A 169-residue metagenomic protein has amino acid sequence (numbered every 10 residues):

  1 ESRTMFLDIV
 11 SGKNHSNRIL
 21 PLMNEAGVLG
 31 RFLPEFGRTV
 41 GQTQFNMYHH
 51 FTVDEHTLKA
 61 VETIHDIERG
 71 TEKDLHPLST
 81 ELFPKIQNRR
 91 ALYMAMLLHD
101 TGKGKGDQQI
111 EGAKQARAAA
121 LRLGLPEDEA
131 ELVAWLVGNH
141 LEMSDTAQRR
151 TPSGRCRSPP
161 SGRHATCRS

Functional and structural regions predicted by a protein language model:
E1-Q108: Acidic/His-rich, divalent-metal-binding segments that scaffold phosphate/diphosphate chemistry
T43-N46, T52-V53, S79-S169: Divalent metal-dependent catalytic cores for phosphoryl transfer on phosphate-bearing substrates
